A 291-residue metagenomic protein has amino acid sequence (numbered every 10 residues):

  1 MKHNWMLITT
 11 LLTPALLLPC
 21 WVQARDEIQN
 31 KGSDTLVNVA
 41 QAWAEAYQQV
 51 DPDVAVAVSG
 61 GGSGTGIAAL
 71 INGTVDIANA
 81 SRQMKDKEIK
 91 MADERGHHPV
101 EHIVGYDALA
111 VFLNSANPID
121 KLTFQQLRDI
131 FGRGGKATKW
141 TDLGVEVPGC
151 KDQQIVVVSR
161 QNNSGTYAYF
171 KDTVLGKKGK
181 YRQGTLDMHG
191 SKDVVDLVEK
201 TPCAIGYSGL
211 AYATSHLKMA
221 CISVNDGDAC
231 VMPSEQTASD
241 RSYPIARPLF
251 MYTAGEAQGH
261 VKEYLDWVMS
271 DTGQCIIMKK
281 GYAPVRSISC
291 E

Functional and structural regions predicted by a protein language model:
M1-T10: Bacterial N-terminal signal peptides that target proteins for export
T10-L12, V22: Cleavable N-terminal signal peptides
A24-D107, F112-E291: Exported/periplasmic ABC-transporter solute-binding proteins
